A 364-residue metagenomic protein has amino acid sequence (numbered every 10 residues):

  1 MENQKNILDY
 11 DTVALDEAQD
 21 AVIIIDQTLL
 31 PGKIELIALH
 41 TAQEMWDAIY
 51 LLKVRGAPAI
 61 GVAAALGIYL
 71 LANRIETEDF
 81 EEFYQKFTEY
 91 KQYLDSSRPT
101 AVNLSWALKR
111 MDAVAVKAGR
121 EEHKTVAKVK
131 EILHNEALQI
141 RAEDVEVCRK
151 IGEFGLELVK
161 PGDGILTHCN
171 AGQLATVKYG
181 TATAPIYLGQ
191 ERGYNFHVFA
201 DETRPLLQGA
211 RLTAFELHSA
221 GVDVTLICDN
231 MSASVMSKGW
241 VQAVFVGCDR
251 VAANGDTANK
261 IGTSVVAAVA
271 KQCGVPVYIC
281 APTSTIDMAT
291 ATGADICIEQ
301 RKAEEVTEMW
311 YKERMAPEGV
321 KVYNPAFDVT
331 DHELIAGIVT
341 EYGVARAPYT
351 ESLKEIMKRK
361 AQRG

Functional and structural regions predicted by a protein language model:
M1-A18, R120-K124, R346, L353-G364: SAM-dependent methyltransferases
E2-Q43: Positively charged, low-complexity intrinsically disordered leader regions
G32-E44, K128, P161, K238-V246: Acidic-glycine-rich active-site phosphate/pyrophosphate-binding loop
I37-K53, Q85, E157-I165, M309-G319: Short, hydrophobic/aliphatic alpha-helical segments
A38-T41, G172-T176, A253-A258: Short, glycine-rich nucleotide/cofactor-binding loops
D47-V54, I60, V265-A268: Small-aliphatic-rich amphipathic alpha-helix that forms the alpha element of a beta-alpha
K53-I227: N-terminal active-site beta-alpha-beta segment that forms phosphate/nucleotide-binding and substrate-recognition loops
N195-F196, E202-G364: Conserved phosphate- and dinucleotide-binding cores of soluble alpha/beta proteins, encompassing both enzyme active
